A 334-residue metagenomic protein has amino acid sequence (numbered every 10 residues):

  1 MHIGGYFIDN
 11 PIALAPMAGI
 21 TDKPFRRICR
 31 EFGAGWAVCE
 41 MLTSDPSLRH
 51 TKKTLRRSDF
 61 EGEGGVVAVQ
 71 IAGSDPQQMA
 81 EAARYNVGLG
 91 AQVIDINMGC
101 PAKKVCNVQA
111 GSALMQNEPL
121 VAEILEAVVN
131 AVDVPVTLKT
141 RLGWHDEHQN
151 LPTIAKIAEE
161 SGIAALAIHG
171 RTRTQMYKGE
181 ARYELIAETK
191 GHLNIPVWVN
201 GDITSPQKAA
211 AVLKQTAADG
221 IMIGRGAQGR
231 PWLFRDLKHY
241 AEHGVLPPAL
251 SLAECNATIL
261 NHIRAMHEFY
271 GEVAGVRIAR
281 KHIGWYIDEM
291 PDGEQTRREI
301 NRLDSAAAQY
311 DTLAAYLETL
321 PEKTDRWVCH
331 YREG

Functional and structural regions predicted by a protein language model:
M1-H2, M17-Q92: Glycine-rich, positively charged N-terminal anion/phosphate-binding segment
M1-I12, D45-A68, C100, K104-V108 (+2 more regions): N-terminal small/glycine-rich loop or linker at the start of catalytic domains across soluble metabolic enzymes
I8, I12-A13, A18, K23-P24 (+7 more regions): Alpha/beta catalytic cores of nucleotide-metabolism and tRNA/nucleoside-modifying enzymes
I12-P16, A37-C39, V67-I71, I94 (+4 more regions): Hydrophobic faces of well-ordered beta-strands that scaffold small-molecule active sites in alpha/beta enzyme cores
M17-G19, L42-S44, A72-S74, G99-P101 (+4 more regions): Active-site beta-loop-alpha junctions enriched in small/polar residues
E31, A80-A110, E118-I195: Alpha/beta enzyme core
M115: Aromatic- and acidic-residue-enriched carbohydrate-binding clefts of CAZyme catalytic domains
